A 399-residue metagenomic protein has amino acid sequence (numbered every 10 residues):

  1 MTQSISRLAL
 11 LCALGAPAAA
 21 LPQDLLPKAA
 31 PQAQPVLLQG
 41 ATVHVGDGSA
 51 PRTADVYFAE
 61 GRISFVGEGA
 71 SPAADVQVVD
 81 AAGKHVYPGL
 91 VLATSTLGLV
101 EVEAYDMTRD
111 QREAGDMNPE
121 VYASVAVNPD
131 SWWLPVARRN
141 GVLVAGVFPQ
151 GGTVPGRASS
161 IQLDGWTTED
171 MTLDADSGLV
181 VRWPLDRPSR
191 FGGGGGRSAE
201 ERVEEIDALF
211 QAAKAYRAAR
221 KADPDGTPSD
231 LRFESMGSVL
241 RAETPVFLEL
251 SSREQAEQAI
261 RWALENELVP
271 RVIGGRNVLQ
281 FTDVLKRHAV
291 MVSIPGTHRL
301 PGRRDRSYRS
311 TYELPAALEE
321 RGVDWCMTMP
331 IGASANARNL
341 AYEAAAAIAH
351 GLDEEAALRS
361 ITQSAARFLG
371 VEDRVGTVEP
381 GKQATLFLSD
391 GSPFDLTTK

Functional and structural regions predicted by a protein language model:
M1-A9: Bacterial N-terminal signal peptides that target proteins for export
G15-A18: N-terminal signal peptide c-region/cleavage motif recognized by signal peptidases
Q23-A41: Short N-terminal segments immediately surrounding and downstream of signal-peptide cleavage
K28-A30, V43, D47-Y87: Histidine-rich, glycine-flanked metal-binding segment
V36-L38, P72-S124, R139: Replace "His-x-His-based motif
T53, F148, R220-T311, C326 (+2 more regions): Active-site core of metal-dependent hydrolases
E103, T108-A114, E120, P245 (+4 more regions): His/Asp/Glu-enriched, well-ordered alpha-helical/loop segment that forms or immediately abuts the divalent-metal
W133, R138-P270: Polyanionic/metal-chelating signatures
